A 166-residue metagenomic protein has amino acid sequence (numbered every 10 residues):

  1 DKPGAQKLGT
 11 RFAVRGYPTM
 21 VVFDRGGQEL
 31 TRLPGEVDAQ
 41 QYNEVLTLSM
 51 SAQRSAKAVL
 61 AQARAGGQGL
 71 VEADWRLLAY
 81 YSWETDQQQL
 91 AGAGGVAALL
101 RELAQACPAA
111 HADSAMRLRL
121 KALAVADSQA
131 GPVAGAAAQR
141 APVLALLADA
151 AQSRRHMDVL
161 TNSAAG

Functional and structural regions predicted by a protein language model:
D1-L8: Structural microenvironment flanking redox-active thiols in thiol-disulfide oxidoreductases
Q6, N43, T47, L60-A61 (+2 more regions): Generic detector of well-ordered alpha-helical segments enriched in charged/polar residues, highlighting helical
R11-A56: Non-catalytic, surface beta->alpha helical segment in thiol-disulfide oxidoreductase systems
L48, R54-A58, A137-A145: Generic detector of solvent-exposed, compositionally biased contiguous segments
V59-V71: TPR-adjacent "capping" and linker segments in tetratricopeptide-repeat scaffold/adaptor proteins
Q68-G166: Oxidative protein folding and maturation machinery
